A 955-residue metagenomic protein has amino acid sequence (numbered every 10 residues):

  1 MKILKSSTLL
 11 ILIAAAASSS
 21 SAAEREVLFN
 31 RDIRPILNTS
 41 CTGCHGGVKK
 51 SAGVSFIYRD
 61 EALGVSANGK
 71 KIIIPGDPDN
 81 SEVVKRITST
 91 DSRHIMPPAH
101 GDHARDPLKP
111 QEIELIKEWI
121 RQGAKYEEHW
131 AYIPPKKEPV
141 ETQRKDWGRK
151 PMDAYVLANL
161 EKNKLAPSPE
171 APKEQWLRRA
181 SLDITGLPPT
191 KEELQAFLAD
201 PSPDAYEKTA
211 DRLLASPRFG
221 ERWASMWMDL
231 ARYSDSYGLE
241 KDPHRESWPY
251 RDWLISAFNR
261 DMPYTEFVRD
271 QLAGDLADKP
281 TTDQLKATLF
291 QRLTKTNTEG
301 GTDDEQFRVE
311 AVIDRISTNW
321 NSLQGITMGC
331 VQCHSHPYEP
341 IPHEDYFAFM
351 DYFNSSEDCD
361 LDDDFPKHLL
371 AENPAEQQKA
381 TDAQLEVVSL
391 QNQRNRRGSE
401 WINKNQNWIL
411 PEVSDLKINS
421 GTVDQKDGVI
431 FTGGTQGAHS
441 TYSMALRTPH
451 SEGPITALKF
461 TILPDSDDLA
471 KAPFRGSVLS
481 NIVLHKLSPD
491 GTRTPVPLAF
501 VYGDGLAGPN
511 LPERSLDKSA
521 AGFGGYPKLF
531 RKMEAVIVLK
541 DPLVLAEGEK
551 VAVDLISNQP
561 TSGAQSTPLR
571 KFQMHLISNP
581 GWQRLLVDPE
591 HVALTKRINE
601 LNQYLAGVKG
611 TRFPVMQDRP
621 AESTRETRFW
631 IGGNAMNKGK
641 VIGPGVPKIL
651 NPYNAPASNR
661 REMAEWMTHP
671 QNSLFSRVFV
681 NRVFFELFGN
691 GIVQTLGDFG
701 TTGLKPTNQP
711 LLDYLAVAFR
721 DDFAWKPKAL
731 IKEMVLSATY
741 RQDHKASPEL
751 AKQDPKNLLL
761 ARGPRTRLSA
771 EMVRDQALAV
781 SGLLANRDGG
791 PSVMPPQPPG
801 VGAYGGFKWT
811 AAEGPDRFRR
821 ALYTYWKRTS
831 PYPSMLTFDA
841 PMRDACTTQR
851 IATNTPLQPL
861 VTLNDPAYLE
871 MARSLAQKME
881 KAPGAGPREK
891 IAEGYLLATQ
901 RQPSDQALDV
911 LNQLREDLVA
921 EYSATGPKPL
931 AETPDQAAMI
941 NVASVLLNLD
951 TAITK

Functional and structural regions predicted by a protein language model:
S7-A17: Bacterial N-terminal signal peptides
S21-K117, R121-A158, K162, E174-R179 (+11 more regions): Solvent-exposed helix-loop boundary motif
V27-F29, A99-Y126, D364-G398, A520 (+2 more regions): C-terminal capping alpha-helices of c-type cytochrome domains
I57-E61, K125-P139, M152, E246-S247 (+14 more regions): Primarily the internal scaffold of c-type cytochrome electron-transfer domains, especially repeated/multiheme c-type
R144-R179, D183-R218, R232-K279, T381-R396 (+8 more regions): Primarily short, surface-exposed interaction patches in extracytoplasmic proteins
A205-H343, F349-M350, N354, P449 (+3 more regions): Extended surface/linker regions that mediate inter-domain or inter-protein docking in multi-component redox
Q393-Y442, H485-E549, R597, Y604 (+1 more regions): Disordered, acidic Ser/Thr/Pro-rich linker "stalks" and the adjacent N-terminal cap of the next globular domain
P454-I482, E549-P560, M574, R677: A short beta-strand element within beta-rich, extracytoplasmic domains of secreted/secretory-pathway proteins
